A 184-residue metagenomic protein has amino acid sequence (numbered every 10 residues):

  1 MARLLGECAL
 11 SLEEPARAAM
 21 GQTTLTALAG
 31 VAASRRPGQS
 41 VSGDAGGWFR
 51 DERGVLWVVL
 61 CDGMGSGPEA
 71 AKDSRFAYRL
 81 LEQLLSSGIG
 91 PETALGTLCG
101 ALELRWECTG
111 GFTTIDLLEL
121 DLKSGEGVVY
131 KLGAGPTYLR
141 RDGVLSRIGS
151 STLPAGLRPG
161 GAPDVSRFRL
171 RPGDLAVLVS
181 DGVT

Functional and structural regions predicted by a protein language model:
M1-V59, G67-P68, S74, Y78-T184: Conserved subregion of the PPM/PP2C metallophosphatase catalytic domain
